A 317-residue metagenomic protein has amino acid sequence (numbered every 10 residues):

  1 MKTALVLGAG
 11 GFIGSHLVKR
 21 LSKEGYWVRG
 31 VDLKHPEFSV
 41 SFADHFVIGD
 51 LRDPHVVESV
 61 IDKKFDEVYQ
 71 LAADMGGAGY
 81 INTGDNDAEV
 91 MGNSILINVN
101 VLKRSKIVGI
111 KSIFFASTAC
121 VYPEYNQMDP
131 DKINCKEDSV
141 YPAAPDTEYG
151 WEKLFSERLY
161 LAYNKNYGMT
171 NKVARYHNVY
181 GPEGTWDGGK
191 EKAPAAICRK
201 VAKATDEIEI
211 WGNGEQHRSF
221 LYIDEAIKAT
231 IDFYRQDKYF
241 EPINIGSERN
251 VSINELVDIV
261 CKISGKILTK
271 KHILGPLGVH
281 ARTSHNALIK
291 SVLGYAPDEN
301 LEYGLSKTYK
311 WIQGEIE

Functional and structural regions predicted by a protein language model:
A4-E24: N-terminal Rossmann NAD(P)H-binding glycine-rich loop of SDR-like oxidoreductase domains
R20, K203-E317: C-terminal substrate-binding subdomain of Rossmann-fold SDR/epimerase-dehydratase oxidoreductases
Y26-H35: Conserved glycine-rich Rossmann-like NAD(P)H-binding loop of the short-chain dehydrogenase/reductase
F42-D53: Rossmann-fold cofactor-recognition segment
L51-N93, R104, Y125: NAD(P)H-binding glycine-rich loop region in Rossmannoid oxidoreductase-like domains and their noncatalytic homologs
V99-D146: Conserved Rossmann-fold NAD(P)-dependent oxidoreductase catalytic core, especially the SDR/UDP-sugar
Y125-N134, R158-Y234, E248-I253, V257-I263: NAD(P)-dependent short-chain dehydrogenase/reductase
E148, E152: Active-site helix of classical SDR
